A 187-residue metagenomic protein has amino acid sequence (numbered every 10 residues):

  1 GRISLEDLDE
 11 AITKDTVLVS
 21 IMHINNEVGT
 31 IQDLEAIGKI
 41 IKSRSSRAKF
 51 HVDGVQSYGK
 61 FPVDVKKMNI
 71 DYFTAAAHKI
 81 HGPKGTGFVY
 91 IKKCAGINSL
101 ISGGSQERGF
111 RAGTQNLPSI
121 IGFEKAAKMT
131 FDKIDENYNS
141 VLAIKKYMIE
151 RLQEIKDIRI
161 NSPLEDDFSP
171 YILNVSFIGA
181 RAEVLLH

Functional and structural regions predicted by a protein language model:
G1-H187: Pyridoxal 5′-phosphate
